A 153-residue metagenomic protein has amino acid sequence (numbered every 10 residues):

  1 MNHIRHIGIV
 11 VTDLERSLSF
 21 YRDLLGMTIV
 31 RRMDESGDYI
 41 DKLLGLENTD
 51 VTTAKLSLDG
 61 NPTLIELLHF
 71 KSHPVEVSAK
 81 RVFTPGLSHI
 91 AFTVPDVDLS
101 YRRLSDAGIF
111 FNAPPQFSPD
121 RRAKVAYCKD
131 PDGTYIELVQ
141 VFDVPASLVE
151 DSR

Functional and structural regions predicted by a protein language model:
I4-H6, G86-H89: Eukaryotic phosphotyrosine signaling hubs
I9, F92-R153: Vicinal oxygen chelate
V10-P62: Core segments of cupin and vicinal oxygen chelate
G37-K42, P74-S78, A146-L148: A short, acidic/glycine-rich surface segment
I65-L67: Helix-adjacent hinge/juxtasegments
K80-F83: Non-DNA-binding regulatory cores of transcription-related proteins, predominantly C-terminal effector-binding
